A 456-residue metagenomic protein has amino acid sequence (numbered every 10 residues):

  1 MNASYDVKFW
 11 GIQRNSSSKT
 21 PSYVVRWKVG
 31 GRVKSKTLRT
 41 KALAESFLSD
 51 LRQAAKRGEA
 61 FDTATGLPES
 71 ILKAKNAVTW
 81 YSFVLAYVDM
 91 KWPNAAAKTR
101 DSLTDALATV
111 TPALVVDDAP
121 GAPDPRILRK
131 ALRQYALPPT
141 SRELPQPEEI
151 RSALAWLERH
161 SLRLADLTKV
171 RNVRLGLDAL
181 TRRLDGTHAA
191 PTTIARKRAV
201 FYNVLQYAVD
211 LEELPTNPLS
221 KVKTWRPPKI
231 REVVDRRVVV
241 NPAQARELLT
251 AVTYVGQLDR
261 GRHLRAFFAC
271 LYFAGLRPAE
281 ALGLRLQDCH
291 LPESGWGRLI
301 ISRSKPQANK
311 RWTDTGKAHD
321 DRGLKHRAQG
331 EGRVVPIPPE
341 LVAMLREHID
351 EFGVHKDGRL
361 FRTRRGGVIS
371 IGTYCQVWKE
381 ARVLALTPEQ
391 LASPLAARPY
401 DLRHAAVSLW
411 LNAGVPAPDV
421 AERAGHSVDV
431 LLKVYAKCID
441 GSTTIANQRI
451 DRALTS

Functional and structural regions predicted by a protein language model:
M1-R39, A74-S82, A86-M90, K98 (+5 more regions): Short, Arg/Lys-rich segments that mark the N-terminal edge of DNA/RNA- and chromatin-recognition modules
W10-S17, P123-R133, S220-K229, G283-E351 (+2 more regions): Conserved tyrosine-mediated DNA breakage-rejoining catalytic core shared by Y-recombinases
T40-R57: A short, charged, amphipathic alpha-helix used as a generic interaction element across diverse proteins
L67-Y207, K223, L360, C375 (+2 more regions): Short, Lys/Arg-enriched alpha-helical recognition elements, typified by the DNA-recognition helix
G186-A199, L214, S220-L284, S294-W296 (+5 more regions): Basic, Lys/Arg- and aromatic-enriched nucleic-acid-binding interface segment
T250-L264, A274, V335, A343 (+2 more regions): Short, basic (Lys/Arg/His-rich) helix/loop patches that form interaction surfaces in the mid-to-C-terminal regions
K305-Q307, A424-R449: Catalytic-site neighborhood detector that most strongly recognizes the C-terminal catalytic loop/helix of tyrosine
